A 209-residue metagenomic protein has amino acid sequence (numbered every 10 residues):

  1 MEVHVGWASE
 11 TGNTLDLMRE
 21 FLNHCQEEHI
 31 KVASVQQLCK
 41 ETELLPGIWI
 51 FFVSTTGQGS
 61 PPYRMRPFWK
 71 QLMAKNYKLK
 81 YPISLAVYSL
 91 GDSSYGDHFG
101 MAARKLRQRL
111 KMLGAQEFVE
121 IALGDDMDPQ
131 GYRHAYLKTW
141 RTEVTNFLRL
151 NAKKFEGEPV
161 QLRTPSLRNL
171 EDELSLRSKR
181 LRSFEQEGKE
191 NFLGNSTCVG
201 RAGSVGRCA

Functional and structural regions predicted by a protein language model:
M1-W7, T11-D16, H24, E28 (+2 more regions): FMN-binding flavodoxin-like domain, especially the glycine-rich phosphate-binding loop
Q36-K40: Short, solvent-exposed loop/turn elements at beta->coil junctions and helix N-caps that rim active or binding pockets
